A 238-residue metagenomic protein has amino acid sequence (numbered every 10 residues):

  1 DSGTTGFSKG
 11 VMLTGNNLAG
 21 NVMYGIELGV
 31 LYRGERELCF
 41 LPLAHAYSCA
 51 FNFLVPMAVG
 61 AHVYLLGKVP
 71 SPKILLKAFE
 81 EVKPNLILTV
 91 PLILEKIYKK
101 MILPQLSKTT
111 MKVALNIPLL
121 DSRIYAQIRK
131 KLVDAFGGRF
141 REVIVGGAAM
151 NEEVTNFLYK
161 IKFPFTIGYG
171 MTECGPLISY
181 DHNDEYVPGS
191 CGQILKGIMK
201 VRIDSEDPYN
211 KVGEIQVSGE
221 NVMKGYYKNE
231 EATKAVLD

Functional and structural regions predicted by a protein language model:
D1-V22: Conserved AMP-binding A3 loop
G3-T4, G60, G147, G170: Conserved G/P- and acidic residue-centered "switch" motifs that form tight phosphate/ATP-binding loops in soluble
F7-G10, E37, Y47, K200: Transmitter module of two-component histidine kinases
N16, L92-E95, A148-A149, N221: Alpha-helix/helix-capping structural signal
A19-R36, L43-K131, R139, P164: Conserved AMP-binding/adenylation subdomain of ANL enzymes
R36-C39, Q216: Short, well-ordered beta-strand segments
I87, I124-D238: Conserved AMP-binding/adenylate-forming
